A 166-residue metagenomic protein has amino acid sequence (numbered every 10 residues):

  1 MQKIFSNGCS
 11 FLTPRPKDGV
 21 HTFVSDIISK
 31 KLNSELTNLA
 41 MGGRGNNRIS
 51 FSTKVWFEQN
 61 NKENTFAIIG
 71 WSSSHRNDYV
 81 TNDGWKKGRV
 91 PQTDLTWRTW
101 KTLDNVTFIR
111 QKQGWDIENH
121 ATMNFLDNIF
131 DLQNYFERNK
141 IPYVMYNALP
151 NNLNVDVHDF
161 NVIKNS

Functional and structural regions predicted by a protein language model:
M1-S52, E58-N60: Serine-esterase "nucleophile elbow" of acetyl-processing enzymes
K54-S166: Alpha-helical cap/lid subdomain in secreted, periplasmic, or secretory-pathway luminal O-acyl-processing enzymes
